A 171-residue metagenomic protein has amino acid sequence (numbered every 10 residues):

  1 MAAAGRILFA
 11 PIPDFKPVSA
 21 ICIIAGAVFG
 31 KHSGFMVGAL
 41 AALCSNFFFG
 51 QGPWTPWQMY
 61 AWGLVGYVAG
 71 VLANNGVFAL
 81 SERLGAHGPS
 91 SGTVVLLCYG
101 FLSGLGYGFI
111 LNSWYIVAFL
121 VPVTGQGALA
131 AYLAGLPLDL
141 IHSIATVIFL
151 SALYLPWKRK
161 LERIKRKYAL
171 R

Functional and structural regions predicted by a protein language model:
M1-A4, A118: A short alpha-helix capping/helix-coil boundary motif
A3-P17, A39-N75: Interfacial aromatic-anchored transmembrane helix boundaries in multi-pass membrane proteins
A4, A20, I24, F35 (+9 more regions): Residue-level signature of the transmembrane alpha-helical core of multi-pass small-molecule transporters
L8, V28-F29, I144: Transmembrane helix irregularities
K16, Q51-P56, V71, F78-R171: Membrane-embedded alpha-helical hairpins and interfacial helices in multi-pass inner-membrane proteins
V18-G34, Y67-L72: Generic transmembrane alpha-helix motif of multi-pass integral membrane proteins
